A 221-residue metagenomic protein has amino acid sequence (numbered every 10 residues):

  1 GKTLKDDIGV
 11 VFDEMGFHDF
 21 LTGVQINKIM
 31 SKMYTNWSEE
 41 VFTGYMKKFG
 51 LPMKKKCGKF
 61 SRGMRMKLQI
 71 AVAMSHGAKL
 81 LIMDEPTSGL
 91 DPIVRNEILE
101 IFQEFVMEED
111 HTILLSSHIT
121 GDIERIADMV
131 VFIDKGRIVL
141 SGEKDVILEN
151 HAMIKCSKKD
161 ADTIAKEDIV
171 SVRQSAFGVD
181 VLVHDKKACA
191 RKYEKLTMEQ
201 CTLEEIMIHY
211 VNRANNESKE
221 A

Functional and structural regions predicted by a protein language model:
G1-L114, H118-G121, R125-D134: ABC transporter nucleotide-binding domains
G1-T3, L148, A161-D168, K187-K195: Short loop/helix-cap segments at secondary-structure boundaries that form the rim of catalytic
K2, E40, G44, N96 (+4 more regions): Generic alpha-helical secondary structure signal
T22, E143, E199-T202: Short loop/turn segments at beta->alpha junctions
V24, T120, A161, L203-E204: Alpha-helix N-cap/helix-start and coil->helix boundary motif
A73, I101, S141, T163-I164 (+3 more regions): Residues that scaffold the ATP/ADP-binding catalytic core of kinase and kinase-like folds
L99-V183: ABC transporter nucleotide-binding domain
S171-A221: C-terminal coupling/interaction segments
